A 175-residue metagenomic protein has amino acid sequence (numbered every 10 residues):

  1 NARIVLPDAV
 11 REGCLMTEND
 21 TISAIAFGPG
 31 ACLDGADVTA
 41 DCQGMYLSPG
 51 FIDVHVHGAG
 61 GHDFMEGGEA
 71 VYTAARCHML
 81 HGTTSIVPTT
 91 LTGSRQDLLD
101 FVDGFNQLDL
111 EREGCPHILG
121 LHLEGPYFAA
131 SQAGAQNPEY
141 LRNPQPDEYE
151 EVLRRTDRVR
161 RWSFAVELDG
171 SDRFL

Functional and structural regions predicted by a protein language model:
R3-S48: Histidine-rich, glycine-flanked metal-binding segment
A24, A31, Y72-T73, R173: N-terminal glycine-/serine-/threonine-rich phosphate-binding loop
C32-Y72, R76: Replace "His-x-His-based motif
H57-G61, Y72-F101, P116-A129, T156-E167: Divalent metal-dependent hydrolysis catalytic cores, especially in the metallo-beta-lactamase
M65-R76, L99-D103, P146-R154, D172: Amphipathic, non-transmembrane alpha-helical secondary structure
L108-L110, R142-L175: Histidine/acidic residue-rich metal-binding segments in metalloenzymes
L110-P116: Short helix-capping segments at alpha-helix termini
S131-L141: Glycine-rich phosphate-binding loop of ATP-grasp-fold ATP-dependent ligases
